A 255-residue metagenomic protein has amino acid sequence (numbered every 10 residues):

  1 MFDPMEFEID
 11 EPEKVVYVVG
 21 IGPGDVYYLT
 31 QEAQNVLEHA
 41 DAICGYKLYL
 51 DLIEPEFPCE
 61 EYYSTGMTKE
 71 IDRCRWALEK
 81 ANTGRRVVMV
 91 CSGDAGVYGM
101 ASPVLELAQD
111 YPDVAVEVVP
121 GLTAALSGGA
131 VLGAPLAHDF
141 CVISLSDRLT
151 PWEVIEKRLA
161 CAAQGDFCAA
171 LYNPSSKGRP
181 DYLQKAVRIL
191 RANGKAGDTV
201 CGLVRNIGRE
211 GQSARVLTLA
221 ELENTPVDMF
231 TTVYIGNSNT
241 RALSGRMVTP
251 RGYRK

Functional and structural regions predicted by a protein language model:
M1-V116, L122, S127, E223: Class I S-adenosyl-L-methionine
F2-F7, V16-V18, R86-V87, Q164-K255: A contiguous loop/helix-start segment that scaffolds small-molecule binding in enzyme catalytic cores
E56, M100-A101, G128-A130, E153-I155 (+2 more regions): Short, well-ordered secondary-structure micro-motifs
A108-A115, P135, N193-A196: Short helix-capping segments at alpha-helix termini
D113-V116, F140-R148, C168-K177: Flexible, glycine/proline-enriched loop segments at strand-loop-helix junctions that form or flank small-ligand binding
V118-A125, G129, V142, S146-E156 (+1 more regions): Conserved beta-alpha
L132, H138, V142-A163, G178-I189: Anionic-ligand binding region
